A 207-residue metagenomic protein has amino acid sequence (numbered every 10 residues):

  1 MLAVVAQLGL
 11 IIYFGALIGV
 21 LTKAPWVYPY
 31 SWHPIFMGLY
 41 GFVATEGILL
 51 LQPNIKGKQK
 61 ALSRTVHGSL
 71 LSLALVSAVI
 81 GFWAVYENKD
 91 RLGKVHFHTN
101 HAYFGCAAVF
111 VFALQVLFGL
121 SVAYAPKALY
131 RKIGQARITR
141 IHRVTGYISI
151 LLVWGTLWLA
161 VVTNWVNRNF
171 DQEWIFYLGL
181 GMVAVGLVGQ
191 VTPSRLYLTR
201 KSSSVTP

Functional and structural regions predicted by a protein language model:
M1-P207: Membrane-embedded alpha-helical bundles that constitute the cytochrome b-like, heme-associated redox core of multi-pass
